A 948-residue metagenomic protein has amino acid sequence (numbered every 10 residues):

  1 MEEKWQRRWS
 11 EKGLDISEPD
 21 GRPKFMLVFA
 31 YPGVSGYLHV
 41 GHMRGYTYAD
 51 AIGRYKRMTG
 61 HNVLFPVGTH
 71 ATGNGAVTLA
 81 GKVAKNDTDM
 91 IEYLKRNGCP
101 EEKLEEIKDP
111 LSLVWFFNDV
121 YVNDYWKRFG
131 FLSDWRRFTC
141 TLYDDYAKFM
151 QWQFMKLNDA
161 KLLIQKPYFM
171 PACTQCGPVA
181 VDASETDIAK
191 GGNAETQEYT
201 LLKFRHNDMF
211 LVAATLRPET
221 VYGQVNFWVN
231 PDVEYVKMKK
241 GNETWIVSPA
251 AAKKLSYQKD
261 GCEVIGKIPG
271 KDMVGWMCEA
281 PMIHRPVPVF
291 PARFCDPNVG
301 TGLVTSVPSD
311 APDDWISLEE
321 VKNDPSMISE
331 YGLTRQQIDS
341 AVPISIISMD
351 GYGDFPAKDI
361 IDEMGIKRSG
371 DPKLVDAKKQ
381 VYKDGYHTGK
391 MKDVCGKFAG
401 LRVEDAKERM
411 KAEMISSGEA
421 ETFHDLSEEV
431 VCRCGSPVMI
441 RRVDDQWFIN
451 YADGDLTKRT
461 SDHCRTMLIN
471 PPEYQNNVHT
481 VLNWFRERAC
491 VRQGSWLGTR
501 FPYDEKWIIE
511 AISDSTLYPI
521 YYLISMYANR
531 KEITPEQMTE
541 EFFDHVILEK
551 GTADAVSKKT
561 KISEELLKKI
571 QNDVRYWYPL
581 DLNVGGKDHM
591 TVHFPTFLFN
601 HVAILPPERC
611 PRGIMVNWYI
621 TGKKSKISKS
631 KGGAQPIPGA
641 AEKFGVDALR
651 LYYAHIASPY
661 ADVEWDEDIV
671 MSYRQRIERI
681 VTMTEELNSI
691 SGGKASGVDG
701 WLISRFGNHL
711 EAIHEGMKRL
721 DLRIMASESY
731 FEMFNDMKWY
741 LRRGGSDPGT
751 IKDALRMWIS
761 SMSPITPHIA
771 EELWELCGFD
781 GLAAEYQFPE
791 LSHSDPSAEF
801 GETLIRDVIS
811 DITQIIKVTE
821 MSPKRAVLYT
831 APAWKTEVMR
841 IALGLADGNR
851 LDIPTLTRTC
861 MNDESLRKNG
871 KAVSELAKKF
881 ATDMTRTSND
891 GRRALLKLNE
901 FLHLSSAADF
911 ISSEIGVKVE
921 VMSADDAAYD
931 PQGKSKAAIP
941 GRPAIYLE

Functional and structural regions predicted by a protein language model:
E3-K12, V83-Y222, G275-E279, R285-P286 (+10 more regions): Residue patterns forming the tRNA-binding/recognition surfaces of aminoacyl-tRNA synthetases and related DALR
W5-Q6, D159, L163-T186, V247-K267 (+1 more regions): Amphipathic alpha-helical
S17-K82, M150, A213-L216, T220-V221 (+4 more regions): N-terminal catalytic cores of NTP/NDP-binding nucleotidyl/phosphoryl-transfer enzymes
T47-L64, P312-E330, H589-P606, S810-V818: Metal-dependent nuclease catalytic cores in nucleic-acid-processing enzymes, especially RNase H-like/related
H70, Y168, S184-A189, G693-H714 (+2 more regions): Acidic, turn-prone loop/beta-hairpin segments
E198, K203-F204, A214, A280-P297 (+3 more regions): Alpha-helical recognition segments enriched in aromatics with Gly/Pro capping that present substrate-recognition
P218-W228, V233-L303, P312-I316: Protease-associated
E667, M671, G781-E948: C-terminal low-complexity, glycine/proline- and small-hydrophobic-enriched intrinsically disordered tails that act as
